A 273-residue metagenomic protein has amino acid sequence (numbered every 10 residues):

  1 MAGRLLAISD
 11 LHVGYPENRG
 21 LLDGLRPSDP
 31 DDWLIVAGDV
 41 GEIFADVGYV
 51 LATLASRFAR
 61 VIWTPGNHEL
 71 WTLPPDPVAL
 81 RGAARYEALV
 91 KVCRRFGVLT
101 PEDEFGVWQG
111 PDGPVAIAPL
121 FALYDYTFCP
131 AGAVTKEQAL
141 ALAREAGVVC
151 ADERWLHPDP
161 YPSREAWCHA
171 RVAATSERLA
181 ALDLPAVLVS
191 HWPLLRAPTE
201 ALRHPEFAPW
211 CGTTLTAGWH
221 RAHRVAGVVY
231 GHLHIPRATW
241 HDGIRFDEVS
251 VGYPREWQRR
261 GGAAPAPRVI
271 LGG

Functional and structural regions predicted by a protein language model:
M1-L6, F105-P119, W240-R245: Beta-strand-turn-beta hairpins that frame and shape the catalytic cleft of phosphate-ester-processing enzymes
M1-W63, E69-P74, G273: N-terminal active-site segment of His-dependent metallophosphoesterases
A2, F96, E200-L202, E206-P209 (+2 more regions): Binuclear metal-dependent phosphoesterase catalytic core
A7-S9, L34-D39, I62-N67, T100-E104 (+3 more regions): Active-site neighborhood of phospho(di)ester-bond hydrolases with catalytic His/Asp-centered motifs
E17-L21, V40-S56, H68-F96, Q109-D112 (+3 more regions): Metal-dependent catalytic neighborhoods of phosphoester/phosphodiester hydrolases
Y49-A55, T100-P101, G106-P114, T135-K136 (+1 more regions): Short amphipathic alpha-helices and their capping/turn segments at secondary-structure boundaries
A83-G147: Hydrophobic alpha-helical segments and helix pairs
A118-V187, L194-R203: Active-site-proximal loop/helix segment associated with metal-binding centers of metalloenzymes
